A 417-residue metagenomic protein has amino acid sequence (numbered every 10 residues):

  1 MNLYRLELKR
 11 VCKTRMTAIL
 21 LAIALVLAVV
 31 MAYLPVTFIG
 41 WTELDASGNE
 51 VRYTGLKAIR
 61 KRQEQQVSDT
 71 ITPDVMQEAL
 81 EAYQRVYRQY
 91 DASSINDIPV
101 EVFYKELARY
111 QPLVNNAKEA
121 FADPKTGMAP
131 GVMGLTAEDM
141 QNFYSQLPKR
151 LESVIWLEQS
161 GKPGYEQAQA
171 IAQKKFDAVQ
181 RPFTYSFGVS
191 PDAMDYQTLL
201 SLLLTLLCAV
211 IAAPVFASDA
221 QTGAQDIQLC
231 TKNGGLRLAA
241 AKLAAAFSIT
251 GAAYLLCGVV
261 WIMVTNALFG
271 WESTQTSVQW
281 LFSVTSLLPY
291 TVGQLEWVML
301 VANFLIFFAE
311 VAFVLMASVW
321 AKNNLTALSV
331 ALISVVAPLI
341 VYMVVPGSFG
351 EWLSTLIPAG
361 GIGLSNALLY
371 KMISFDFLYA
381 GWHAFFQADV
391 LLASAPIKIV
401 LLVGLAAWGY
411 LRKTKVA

Functional and structural regions predicted by a protein language model:
M1-L21: Aromatic- and glycine-rich beta-strand/loop motifs that create alpha-glucan
T17, I306-V314, K371-A417: Alpha-helical transmembrane segments of multi-pass membrane transporters/translocases
L21-L25, L325-P338: Central hydrophobic cores of alpha-helical transmembrane segments in multi-pass integral membrane proteins
V26-E78, A82, D139-D219, A240-W320 (+1 more regions): Secretory targeting signals
F38-L135: N-terminal, intrinsically disordered, polar/charged segments of Gram-positive cell-envelope systems that serve as
D219-D226: Hydrophobic transmembrane alpha-helix segments characteristic of membrane transport and insertion machinery
L229-G235: Short helix-to-coil transition segments within interhelical loops that connect adjacent transmembrane helices
L268-S277, P346-M372: Juxtamembrane non-transmembrane "cap" segments at the membrane-aqueous interface of multi-pass membrane proteins
